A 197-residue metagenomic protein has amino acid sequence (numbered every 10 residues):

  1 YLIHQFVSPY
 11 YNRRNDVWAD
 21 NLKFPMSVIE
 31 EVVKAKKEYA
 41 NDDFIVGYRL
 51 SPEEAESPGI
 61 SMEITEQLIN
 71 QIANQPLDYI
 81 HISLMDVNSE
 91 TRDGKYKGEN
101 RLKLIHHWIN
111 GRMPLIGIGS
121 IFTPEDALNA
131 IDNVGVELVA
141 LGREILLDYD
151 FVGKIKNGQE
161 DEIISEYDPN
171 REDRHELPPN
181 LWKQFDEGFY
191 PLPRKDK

Functional and structural regions predicted by a protein language model:
Y1-K197: Flavin-dependent oxidoreductase catalytic cores
